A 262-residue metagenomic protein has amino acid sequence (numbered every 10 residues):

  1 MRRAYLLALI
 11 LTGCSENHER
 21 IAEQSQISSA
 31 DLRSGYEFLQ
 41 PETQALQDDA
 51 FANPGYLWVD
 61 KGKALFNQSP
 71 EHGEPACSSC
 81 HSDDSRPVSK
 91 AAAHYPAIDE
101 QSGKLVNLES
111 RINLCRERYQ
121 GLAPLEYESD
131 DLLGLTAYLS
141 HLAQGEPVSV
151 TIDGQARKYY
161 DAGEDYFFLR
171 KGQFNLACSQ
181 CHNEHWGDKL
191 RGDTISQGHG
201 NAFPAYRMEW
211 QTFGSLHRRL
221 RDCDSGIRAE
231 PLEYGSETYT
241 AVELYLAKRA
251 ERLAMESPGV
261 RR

Functional and structural regions predicted by a protein language model:
R2-Y5, L9, C14-V59, R86 (+6 more regions): Post-cleavage N-terminal segment of exported redox proteins
V59, L65-N67: N-terminal carbohydrate-binding/catalytic regions of secreted carbohydrate-active enzymes
P70-S85, L135, G163, Q173-H185 (+2 more regions): The canonical Cys-X-X-Cys-His
P75-P87, A92-Y95, D153-G154: Acidic helix-start/capping segments at beta-turn-to-alpha-helix junctions
P87-K90, D188-G192: Short Cys/His-rich "knuckle" micro-motifs
A92-Q101, T194-F203: Short cysteine/histidine-rich metal-coordination sites, predominantly Zn2+-binding motifs
